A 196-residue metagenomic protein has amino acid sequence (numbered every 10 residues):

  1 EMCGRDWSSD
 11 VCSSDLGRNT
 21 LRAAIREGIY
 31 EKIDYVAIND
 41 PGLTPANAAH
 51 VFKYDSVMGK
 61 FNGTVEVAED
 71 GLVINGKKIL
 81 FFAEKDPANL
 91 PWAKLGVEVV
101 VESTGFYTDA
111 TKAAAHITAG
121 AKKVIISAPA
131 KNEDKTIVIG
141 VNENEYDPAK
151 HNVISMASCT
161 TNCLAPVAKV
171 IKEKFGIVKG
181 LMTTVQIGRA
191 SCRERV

Functional and structural regions predicted by a protein language model:
E1-V11, I187-A190, E194-V196: Single conserved hydrophobic/aromatic residue that forms the stacking wall/gate of nucleotide- or nucleobase-binding
S8-S9, L16-K32, A37, G42: Hydrophobic, well-ordered beta-alpha structural blocks that scaffold small-molecule cofactor pockets
R18-R22, Y30, D34, K60 (+2 more regions): Active-site-lining helix/loop region of Rossmann-like oxidoreductase modules
I29-N75: Glycine-rich phosphate-binding loop and adjoining beta1-alpha1-beta2 segment of Rossmann-like nucleotide-binding folds
P41-T44, A130-K131, S158-T160, T184-R189: Glycine-rich beta-alpha junction loops
M58-T111, P148: A structured beta-alpha segment of the ubiquitous adenosine-cofactor-binding alpha/beta core
F106-N152: Rossmann-fold NAD(P)-binding glycine/threonine-rich loop
